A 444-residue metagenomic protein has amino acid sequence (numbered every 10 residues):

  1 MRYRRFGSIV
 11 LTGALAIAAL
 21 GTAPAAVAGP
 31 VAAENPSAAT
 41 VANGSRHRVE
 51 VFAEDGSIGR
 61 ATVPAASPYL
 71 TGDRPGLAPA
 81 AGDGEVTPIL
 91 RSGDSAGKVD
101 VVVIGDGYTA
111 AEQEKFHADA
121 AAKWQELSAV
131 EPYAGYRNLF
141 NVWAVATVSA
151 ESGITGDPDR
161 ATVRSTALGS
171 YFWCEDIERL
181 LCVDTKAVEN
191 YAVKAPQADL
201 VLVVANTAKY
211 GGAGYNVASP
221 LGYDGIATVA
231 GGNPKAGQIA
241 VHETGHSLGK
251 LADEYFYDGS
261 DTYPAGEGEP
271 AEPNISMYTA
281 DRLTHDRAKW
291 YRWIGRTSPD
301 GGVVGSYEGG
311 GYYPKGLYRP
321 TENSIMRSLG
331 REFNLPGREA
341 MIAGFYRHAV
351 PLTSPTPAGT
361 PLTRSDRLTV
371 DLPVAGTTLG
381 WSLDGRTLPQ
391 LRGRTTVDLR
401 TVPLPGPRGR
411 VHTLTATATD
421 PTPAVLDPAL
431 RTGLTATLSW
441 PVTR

Functional and structural regions predicted by a protein language model:
M1-A28: Secretory targeting and sorting signals
E34-Y191, P421-A424: Propeptide-to-catalytic entry region of secreted or membrane-anchored zinc metalloproteases
D106-A111, V148-S152, T207-G211, P234-A236 (+3 more regions): Solvent-exposed loop/turn segments at secondary-structure junctions within structured extracellular/periplasmic domains
K115-F116, S219-E243: Short pre-active-site segment immediately N-terminal to the catalytic Zn-binding motif
G153-I154, E189-A198, V204-I226: Catalytic zinc-binding patch centered on the HExxH motif and its immediate surroundings that defines zinc-dependent
T244-S260: Catalytic Zn2+-binding segment of zinc metalloproteases
Y255-T396, R410-R444: Replace "(M1/M4/M9/M12/WLM)" with "(e.g., M1/M4/M8/M9/M12/M26/WLM)" and add "not limited to" to clarify scope
T401-V411: Surface-exposed, short loops/turns at beta-strand junctions within beta-sandwich domains
